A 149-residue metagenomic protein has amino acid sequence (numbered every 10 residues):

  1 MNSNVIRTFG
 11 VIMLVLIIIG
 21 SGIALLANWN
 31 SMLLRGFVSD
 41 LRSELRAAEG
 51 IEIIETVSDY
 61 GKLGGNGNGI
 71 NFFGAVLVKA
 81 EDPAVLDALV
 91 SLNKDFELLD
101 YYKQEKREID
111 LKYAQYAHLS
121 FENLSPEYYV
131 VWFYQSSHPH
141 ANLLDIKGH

Functional and structural regions predicted by a protein language model:
N2-N68, K79-D87, S91-H149: An acidic-aromatic pocket/loop used at catalytic or ligand-binding sites
F73-K79: Short amphipathic
